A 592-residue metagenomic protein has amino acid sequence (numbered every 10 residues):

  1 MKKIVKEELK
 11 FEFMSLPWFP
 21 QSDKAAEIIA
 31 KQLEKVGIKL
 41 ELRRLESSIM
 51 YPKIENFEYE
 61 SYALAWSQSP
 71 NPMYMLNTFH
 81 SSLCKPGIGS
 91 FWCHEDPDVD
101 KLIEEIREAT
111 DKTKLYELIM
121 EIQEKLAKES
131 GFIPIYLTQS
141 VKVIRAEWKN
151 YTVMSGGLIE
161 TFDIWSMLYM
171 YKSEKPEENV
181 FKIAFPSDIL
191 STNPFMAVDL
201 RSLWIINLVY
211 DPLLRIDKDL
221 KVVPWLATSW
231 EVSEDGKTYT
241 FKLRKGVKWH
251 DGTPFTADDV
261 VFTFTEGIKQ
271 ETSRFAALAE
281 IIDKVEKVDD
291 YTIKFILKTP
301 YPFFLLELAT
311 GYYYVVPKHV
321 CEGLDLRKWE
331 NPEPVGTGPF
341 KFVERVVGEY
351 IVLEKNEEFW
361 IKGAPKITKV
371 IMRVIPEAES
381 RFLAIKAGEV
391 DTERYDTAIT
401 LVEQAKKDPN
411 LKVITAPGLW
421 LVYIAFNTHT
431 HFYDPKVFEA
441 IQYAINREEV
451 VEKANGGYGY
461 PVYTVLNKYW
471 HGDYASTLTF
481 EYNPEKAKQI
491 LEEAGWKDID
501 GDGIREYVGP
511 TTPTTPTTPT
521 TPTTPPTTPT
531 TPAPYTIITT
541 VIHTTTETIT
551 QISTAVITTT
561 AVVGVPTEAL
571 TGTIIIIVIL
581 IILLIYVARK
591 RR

Functional and structural regions predicted by a protein language model:
M1-I4, T430, I441, T512-R592: Secretory targeting signatures
M1-Q68, K112, S140, I183 (+4 more regions): Ligand/substrate-recognition segments at binding pockets and active sites
E7-W18, L40-R43, E177-D188, T228 (+7 more regions): Short, well-ordered beta-strand elements
P17-A30, P52-F181, F185-I189, D199-I205 (+6 more regions): Detector for C-terminal structural segments
K39-E41, E46, K328, E358-E403: Ligand-site clamp/hinge motif
A146-E147, K242, A276-C321: Surface-exposed binding/hinge segments that line and control ligand-binding clefts or catalytic entry sites
A184-V232, T265, V335, N455: N-terminal lobe/hinge region of extracytoplasmic solute-binding protein
T228-T272, V288, K294, R381-A384 (+1 more regions): Aromatic- and charge-enriched surface segment that lines or borders ligand/interaction sites
